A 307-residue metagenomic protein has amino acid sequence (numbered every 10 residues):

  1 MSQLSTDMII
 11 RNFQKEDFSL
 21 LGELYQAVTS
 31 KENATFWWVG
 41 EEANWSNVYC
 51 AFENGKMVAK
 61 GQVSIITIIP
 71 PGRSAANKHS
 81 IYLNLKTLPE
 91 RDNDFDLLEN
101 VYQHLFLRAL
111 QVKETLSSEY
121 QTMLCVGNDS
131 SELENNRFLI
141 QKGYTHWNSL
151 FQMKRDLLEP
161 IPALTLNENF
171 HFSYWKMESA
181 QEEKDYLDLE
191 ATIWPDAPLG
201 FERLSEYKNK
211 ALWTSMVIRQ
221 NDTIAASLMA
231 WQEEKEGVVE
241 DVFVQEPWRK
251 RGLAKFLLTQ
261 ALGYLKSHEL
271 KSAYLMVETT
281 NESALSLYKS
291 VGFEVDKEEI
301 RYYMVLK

Functional and structural regions predicted by a protein language model:
M1-F36, T165-P198: Short amphipathic alpha-helix that is part of the acyltransferase structural core
E32-N44, V48, E53, V63-P70 (+1 more regions): A conserved beta-strand-loop-helix scaffold within acyl/acetyltransferase catalytic domains
G55-A59, T223-A226, S283, D296: Glycine-rich acetyl-CoA-binding "A-motif" of GNAT/NAT acetyltransferases
I66, N77, I81-E99, V242-K250 (+1 more regions): A short, internal acetyl-CoA/4′-phosphopantetheine-binding micro-motif in the GNAT/acyltransferase core
T67-L83, Q232-V239, R249, L270-S272: A conserved beta-turn-beta hairpin within the catalytic core of GNAT-like acetyltransferases that forms part
L85-E168, R301-M304: Acyl-donor-binding surface of acyltransferase catalytic domains
N93-Q111, V244, K250-S267, S286-S290: Conserved acetyl-CoA-binding loop-helix of GNAT-fold acetyltransferases
N135-L139, Y288, F293: Conserved active-site tyrosine of GNAT-family acetyltransferases
